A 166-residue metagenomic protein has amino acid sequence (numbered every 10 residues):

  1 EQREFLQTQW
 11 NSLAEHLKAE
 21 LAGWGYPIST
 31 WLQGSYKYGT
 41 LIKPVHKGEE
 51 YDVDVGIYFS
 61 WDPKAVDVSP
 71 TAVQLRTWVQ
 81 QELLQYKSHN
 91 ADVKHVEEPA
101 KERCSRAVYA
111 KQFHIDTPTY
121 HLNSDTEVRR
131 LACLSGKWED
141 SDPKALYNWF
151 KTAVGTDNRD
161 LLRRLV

Functional and structural regions predicted by a protein language model:
E1-E50, Y58-Q74, W78: N-terminal regions immediately upstream of nucleotidyltransferase
E4, L17-W24, Y38, V73-L134 (+2 more regions): Conserved catalytic core of two-metal-ion nucleotidyltransferases
E49-Y51, K111-Q112: A short, glycine/Asx- and small/polar-enriched loop/turn that sits immediately N-terminal to a beta-strand
D54: Acidic Asp/Glu-based divalent-cation binding sites
